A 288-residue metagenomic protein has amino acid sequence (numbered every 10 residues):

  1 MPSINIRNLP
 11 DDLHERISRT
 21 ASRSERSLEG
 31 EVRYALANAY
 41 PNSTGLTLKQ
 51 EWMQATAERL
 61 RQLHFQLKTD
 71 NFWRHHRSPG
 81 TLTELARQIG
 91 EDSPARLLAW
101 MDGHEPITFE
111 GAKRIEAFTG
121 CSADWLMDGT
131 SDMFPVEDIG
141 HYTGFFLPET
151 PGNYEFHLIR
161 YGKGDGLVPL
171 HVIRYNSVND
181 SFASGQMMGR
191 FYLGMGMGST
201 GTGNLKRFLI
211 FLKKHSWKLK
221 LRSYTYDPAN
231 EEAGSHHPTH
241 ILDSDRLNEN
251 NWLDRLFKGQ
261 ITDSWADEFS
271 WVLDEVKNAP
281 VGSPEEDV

Functional and structural regions predicted by a protein language model:
M1-P10: Short Lys/Arg-rich basic patches
N5, Q88-I107: Recognition helix of helix-turn-helix/homeodomain-like DNA-binding domains that insert into the DNA major groove
I6-R7, I17, S22-A37, M127: Short amphipathic alpha-helical segments
A21-S27, M53-Q88: Short basic helix-loop element that most often maps to the first helix and adjoining turn of HTH DNA-binding modules
L28-L48, D132: Short, basic amphipathic alpha-helical segments that act as recognition/interaction helices in nucleic-acid-binding
A39, S122-H141: Short amphipathic recognition helices of helix-turn-helix/homeodomain-type DNA-binding modules
F109-W125: DNA major-groove recognition helix of helix-turn-helix/homeodomain DNA-binding modules
V136-V276, V281-E285: Interfacial/linker helices and their anchor residues that mediate assembly or domain coupling
